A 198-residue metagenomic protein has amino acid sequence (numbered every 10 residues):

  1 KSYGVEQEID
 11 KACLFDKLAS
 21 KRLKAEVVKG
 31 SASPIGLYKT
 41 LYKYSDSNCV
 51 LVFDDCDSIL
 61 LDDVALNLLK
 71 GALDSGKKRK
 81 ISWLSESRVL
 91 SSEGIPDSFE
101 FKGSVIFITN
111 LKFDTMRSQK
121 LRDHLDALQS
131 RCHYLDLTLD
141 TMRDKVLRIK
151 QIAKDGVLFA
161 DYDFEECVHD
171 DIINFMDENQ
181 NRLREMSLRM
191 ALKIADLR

Functional and structural regions predicted by a protein language model:
G4-E8, T40, V64-A72, H124-R131 (+1 more regions): Alpha-helical scaffold elements adjacent to nucleotide-binding pockets in ATP/GTP-utilizing enzyme cores
V5, K11-C49, D57-D62: AAA+/P-loop NTPase substrate/partner-engagement loops
L23, F101-G103, T115-D140: A short helix-turn-beta junction within AAA+ P-loop NTPase domains corresponding to the substrate/partner-engaging
A32-P34, C56-I59, V105, N110-T115 (+1 more regions): Conserved nucleotide-binding/hydrolysis micro-motifs of P-loop NTPases
C49-F53, G103-V105: Generic beta-sheet signal
D54, L69, I108, C132 (+1 more regions): Conserved RecA-like P-loop NTPase ATPase core
L61-S104, I108-N110: Conserved catalytic/switch belt of AAA+ P-loop NTPases
K145-R198: Conserved AAA+ ATPase small/helical "lid" subdomain
